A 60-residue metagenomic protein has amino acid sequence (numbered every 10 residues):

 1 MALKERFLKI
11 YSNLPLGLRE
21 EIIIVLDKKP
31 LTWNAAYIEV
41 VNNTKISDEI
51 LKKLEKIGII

Functional and structural regions predicted by a protein language model:
A2: Catalytic phosphate/metal-binding cores of nucleic-acid and nucleotide-processing enzymes, i.e., regions that mediate
L8-V40: Short amphipathic alpha-helical interface segments
D48-K52: Short, hydrophobic-biased segments on the C-terminal half of alpha helices that form "recognition helices"
E55-I60: A short, conserved structural fragment
